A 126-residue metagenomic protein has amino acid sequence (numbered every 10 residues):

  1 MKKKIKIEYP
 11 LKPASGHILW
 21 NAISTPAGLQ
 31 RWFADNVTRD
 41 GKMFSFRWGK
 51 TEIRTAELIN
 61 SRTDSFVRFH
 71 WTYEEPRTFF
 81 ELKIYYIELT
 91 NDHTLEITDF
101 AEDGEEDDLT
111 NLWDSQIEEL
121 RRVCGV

Functional and structural regions predicted by a protein language model:
M1-N36: Hydrophobic ligand-binding cavity/cleft-lining segments
K4-E8, M43, I53, F66 (+2 more regions): Intrinsic-disorder/low-complexity, polar/charged segments enriched in Ser/Thr/Lys/Arg/Asp/Glu/Gln
E8-K12, S45-R47, E57, K83-Y85: Generic structural detector for well-ordered beta-strands
S15-H17, I59-D64, Y85-T94: A short, structured loop/turn motif at beta-sheet edges
I18-L19, L29, F44, L58 (+4 more regions): Hydrophobic pocket/interface hotspot
N21-R31, T63, D114-V126: Short, intrinsically disordered, mixed-charge
A27-E75: Glycine-rich portal/gate segments that line the openings of hydrophobic small-molecule binding cavities
R68-R122: Beta-strand/loop substructures that line and gate deep hydrophobic ligand-binding cavities in soluble
